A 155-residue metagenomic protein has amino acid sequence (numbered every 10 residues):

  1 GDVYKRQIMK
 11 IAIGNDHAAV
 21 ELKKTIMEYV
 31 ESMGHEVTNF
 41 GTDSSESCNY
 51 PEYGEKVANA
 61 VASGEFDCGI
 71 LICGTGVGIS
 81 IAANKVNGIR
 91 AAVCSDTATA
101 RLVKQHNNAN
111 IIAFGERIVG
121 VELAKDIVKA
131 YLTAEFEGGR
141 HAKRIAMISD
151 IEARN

Functional and structural regions predicted by a protein language model:
G1-Y4: Short, small-residue-biased leader/transition segments that mark boundaries at the very start of proteins
K10, E21, T38-F40: Helix-termini ("caps") and immediately adjacent flexible loops/tails, especially at membrane-solvent interfaces
A12-G14, A18-A19, T97-N155: C-terminal binding/interaction regions
A12-S32: Glycine-rich phosphate/diphosphate-binding loop of Rossmann-like nucleotide-binding domains
E36-S47: A short beta-strand-loop structural module common to alpha/beta enzyme folds
Y53-V93: Helix-adjacent hinge/juxtasegments
